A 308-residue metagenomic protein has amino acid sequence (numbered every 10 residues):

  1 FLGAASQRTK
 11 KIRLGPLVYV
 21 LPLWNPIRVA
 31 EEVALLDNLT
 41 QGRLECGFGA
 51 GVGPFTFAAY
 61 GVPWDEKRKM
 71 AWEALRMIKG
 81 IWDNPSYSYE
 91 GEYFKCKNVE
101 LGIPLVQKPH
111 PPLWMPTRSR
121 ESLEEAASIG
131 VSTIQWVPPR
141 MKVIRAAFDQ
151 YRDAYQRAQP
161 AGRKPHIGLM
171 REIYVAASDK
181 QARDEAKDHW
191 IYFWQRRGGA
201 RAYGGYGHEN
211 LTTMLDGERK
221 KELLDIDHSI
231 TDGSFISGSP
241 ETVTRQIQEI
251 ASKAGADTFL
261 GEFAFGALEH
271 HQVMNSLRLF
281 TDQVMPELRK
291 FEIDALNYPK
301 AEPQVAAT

Functional and structural regions predicted by a protein language model:
F1-L14, K108-P111, Y298-T308: N-terminal beta1-alpha1-beta2 module of alpha/beta enzyme domains
F1-P16, M70, A74, F280-E292: Alpha-helix-loop-beta-strand connector modules within alpha/beta enzyme cores
L2-K11, V33-L44, E124-S128, Q156-G162 (+1 more regions): Acidic (Asp/Glu)-rich catalytic clusters
A5, L36, I78, L113 (+5 more regions): Conserved, mostly hydrophobic/aromatic
L14-P16, L44-F48, L113-P116, T133-W136 (+2 more regions): Hydrophobic faces of well-ordered beta-strands that scaffold small-molecule active sites in alpha/beta enzyme cores
P22-Y89, Y93, T133-I134, P139-V143 (+1 more regions): Flexible, glycine-rich active-site loops centered on histidine and acidic residues that chelate a metal or position
D65-L101, K142-A256, M285, R289-T308: An alpha-helical appendage that flanks or caps ligand/catalytic pockets
S119, L123, A127-P139: A conserved active-site cap/scaffold subdomain adjacent to cofactor or substrate pockets
